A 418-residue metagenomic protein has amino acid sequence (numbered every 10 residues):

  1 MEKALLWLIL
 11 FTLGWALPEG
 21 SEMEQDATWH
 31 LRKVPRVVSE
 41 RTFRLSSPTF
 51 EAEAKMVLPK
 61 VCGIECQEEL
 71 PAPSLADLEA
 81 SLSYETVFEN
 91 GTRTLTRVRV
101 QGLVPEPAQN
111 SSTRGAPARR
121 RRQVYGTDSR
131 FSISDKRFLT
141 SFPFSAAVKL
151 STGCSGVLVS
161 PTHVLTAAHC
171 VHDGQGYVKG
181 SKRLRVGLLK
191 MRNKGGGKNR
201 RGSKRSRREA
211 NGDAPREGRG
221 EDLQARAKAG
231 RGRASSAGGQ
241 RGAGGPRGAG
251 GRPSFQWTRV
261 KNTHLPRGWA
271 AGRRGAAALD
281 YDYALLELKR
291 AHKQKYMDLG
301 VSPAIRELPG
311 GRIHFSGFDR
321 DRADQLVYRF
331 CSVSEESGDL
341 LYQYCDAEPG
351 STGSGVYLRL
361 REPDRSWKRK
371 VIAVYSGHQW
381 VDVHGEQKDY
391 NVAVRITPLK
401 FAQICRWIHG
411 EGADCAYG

Functional and structural regions predicted by a protein language model:
E2-G20: Cleavable N-terminal signal peptides of Sec/SRP-targeted secreted and luminal proteins
A52-R137: Non-catalytic propeptide/linker segments at domain boundaries
A118-F142, H172, Y177-K293: Conserved catalytic-core segment of clan PA serine endopeptidases
S145-P161: A conserved glycine-rich beta-strand in the N-terminal activation segment of trypsin-fold
V157-L158, D346-Y375: Catalytic nucleophile loop of clan PA
T162, T166: Cytochrome P450 catalytic-core helices
A167-H172, V371-V381: Short beta->alpha transition motifs characteristic of CBS
A210-N211, R216, Q224, K228-G239 (+3 more regions): Chymotrypsin/trypsin-fold serine protease catalytic domain
